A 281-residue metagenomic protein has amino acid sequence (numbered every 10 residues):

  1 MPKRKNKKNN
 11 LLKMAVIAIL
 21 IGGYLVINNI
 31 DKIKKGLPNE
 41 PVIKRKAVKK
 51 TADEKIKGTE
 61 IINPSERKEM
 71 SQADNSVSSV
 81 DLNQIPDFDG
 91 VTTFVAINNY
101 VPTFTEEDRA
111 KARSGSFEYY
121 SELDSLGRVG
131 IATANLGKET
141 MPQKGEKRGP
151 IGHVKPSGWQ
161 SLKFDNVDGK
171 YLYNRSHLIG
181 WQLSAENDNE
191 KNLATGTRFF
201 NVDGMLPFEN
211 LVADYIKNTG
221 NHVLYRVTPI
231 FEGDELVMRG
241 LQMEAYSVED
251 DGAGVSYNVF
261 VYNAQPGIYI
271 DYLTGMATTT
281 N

Functional and structural regions predicted by a protein language model:
M1, L37-E40, N63, I85 (+5 more regions): Intrinsic-disorder/low-complexity coil detector
M1-N9: N-terminal Lys/Arg-rich, disordered targeting/topogenic segments
K8-K32: Sec-dependent N-terminal signal peptides of Gram-positive bacterial secreted proteins and lipoproteins
L11, I19-G22, I43, V48 (+3 more regions): Generic signature of intrinsically disordered, low-complexity, basic-rich segments and short cationic peptides
L11-L12, D31, S65, F260 (+1 more regions): Intrinsic disorder/low-complexity detector
G22, P86, T92, N98 (+3 more regions): Intrinsically disordered, low-complexity segments enriched in small/polar residues
D31-D108: N-terminal, intrinsically disordered, polar/charged segments of Gram-positive cell-envelope systems that serve as
K111-N281: Domain-level detector of nuclease and nuclease-like folds in predominantly extracellular/periplasmic contexts
